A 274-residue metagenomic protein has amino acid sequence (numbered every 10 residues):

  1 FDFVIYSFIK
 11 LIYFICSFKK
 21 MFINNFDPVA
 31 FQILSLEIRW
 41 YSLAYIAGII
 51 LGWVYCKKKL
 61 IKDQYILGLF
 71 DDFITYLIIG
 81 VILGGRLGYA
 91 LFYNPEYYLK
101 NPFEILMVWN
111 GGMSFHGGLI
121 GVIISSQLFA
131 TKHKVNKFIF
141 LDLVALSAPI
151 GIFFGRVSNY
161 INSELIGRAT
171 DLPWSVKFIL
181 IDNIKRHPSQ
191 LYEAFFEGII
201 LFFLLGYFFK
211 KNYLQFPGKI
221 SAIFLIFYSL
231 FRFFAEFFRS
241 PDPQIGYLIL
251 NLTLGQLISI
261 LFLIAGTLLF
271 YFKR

Functional and structural regions predicted by a protein language model:
F1-K20: N-terminal amphipathic/basic-hydrophobic helices that include classical n-h-c signal peptides and signal-anchor
F18-R274: A feature for loop-to-transmembrane-helix boundaries and adjacent hydrophobic helices in multi-pass integral membrane
